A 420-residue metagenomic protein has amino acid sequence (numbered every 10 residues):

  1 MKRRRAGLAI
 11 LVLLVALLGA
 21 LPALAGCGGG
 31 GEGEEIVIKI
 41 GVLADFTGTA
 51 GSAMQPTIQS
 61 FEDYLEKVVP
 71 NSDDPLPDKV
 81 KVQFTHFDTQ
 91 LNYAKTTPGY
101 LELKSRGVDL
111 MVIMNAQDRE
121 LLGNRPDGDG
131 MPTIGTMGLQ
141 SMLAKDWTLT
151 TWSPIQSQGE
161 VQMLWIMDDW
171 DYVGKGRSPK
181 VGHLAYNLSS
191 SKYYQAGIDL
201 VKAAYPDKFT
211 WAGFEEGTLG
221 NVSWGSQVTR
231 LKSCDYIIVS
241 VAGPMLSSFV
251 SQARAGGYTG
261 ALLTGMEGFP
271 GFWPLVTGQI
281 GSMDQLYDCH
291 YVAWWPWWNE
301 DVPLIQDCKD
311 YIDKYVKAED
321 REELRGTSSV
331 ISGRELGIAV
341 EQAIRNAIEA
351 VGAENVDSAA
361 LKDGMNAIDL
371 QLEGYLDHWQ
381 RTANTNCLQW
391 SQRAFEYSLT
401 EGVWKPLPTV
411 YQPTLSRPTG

Functional and structural regions predicted by a protein language model:
M1-K39, D73-P75, S105, S416-G420: Short, low-complexity disordered leader/linker segments with a strong preference for bacterial N-terminal type II
G28-E35, S52-Q59, P70-K145, T151-I155 (+2 more regions): Beta-alpha junction/loop-to-helix N-cap segments that form part of ligand/metal-binding clefts
G28-V42, D74-K81, D171-P179, E354-N355: Immediate post-signal peptide segment of exported/extracytoplasmic ligand-binding proteins
G41-L65, F87-Y93, A116, A185-Y193 (+1 more regions): Extracytoplasmic "Venus flytrap"
V42, L103-A116, T133-T136, K180-A185 (+5 more regions): Periplasmic-binding protein-like
K95, M142, L149-G257, N299-P303: Extracellular/periplasmic Venus flytrap/periplasmic-binding protein
R254-R334, V410, T414: Extracellular/periplasmic periplasmic-binding protein-like sensory domains
K317-I331, E341-K405: Segments of small-molecule ligand-sensing domains
